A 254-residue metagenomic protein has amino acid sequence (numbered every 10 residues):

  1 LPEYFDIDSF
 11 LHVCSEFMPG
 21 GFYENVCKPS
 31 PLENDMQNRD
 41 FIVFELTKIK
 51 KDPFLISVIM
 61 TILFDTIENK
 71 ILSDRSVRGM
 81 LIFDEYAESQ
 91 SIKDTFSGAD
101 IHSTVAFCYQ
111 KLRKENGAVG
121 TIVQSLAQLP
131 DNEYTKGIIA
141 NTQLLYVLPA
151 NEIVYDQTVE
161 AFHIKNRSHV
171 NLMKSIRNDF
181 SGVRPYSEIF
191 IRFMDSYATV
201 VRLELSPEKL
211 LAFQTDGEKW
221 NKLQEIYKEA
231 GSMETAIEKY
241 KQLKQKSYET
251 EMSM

Functional and structural regions predicted by a protein language model:
L1-G117, P130-E133, S181-R184, K246-M254: P-loop NTPase motor domains
Y4, V13-F17, A161, L172-D179 (+3 more regions): Residues that form generic nucleotide/phosphate-binding pockets
E45-K48, F193-D195, L205-P207: Flexible glycine-/small-residue-rich
K50-P53, E88-I92, A127-D131, V154-D156 (+2 more regions): Flexible loop/turn segments at secondary-structure boundaries
V58-T61, A161-H163, S206-E208, E218-K222: Short intrinsically disordered coil segments
T66-D74, K93, N116, T142 (+4 more regions): Conserved NTP-handling cores and scaffolds of large molecular machines
G79-I82, E88-H102, G120, D156 (+2 more regions): Accessory regions of macromolecular translocation/handling assemblies
S97-I101, A106-T199: Conserved ATP-driven motor cores of ASCE-family P-loop NTPases powering translocation/secretion/packaging/pilus
